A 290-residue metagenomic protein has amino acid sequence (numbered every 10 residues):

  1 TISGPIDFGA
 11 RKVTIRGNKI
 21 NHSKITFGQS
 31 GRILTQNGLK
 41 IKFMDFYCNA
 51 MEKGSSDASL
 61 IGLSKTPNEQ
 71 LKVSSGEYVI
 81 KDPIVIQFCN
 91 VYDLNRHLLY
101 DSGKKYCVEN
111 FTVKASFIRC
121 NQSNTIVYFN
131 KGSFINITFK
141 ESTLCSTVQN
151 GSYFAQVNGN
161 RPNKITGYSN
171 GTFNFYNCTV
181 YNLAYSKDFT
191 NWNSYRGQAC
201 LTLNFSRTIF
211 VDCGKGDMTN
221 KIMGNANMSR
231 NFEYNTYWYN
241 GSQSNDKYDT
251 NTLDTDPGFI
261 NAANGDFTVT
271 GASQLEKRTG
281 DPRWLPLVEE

Functional and structural regions predicted by a protein language model:
T1-P5: Secondary-structure-rich domain cores
I6-D266, S273-E290: Extracellular beta-rich repeat passengers
